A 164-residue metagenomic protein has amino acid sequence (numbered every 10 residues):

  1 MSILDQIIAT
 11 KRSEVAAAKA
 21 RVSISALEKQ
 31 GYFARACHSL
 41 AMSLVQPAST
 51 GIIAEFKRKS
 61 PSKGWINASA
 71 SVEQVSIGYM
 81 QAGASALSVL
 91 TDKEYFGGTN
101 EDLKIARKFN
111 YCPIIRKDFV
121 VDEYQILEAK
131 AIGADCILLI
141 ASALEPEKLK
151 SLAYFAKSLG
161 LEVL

Functional and structural regions predicted by a protein language model:
M1-I114, V121-Y124, E145-E147, F155-L164: Conserved N-terminal beta1-alpha1 strand-loop-helix module at the mouth
G83, G133-D135: Active-site-proximal glycine-rich helix-loop-beta segment
V121-G133: Catalytic cores of alpha/beta
L138-P146: Gly/Pro- and small hydrophobic-enriched strand-loop and loop-to-helix capping segments that sit at the rims
